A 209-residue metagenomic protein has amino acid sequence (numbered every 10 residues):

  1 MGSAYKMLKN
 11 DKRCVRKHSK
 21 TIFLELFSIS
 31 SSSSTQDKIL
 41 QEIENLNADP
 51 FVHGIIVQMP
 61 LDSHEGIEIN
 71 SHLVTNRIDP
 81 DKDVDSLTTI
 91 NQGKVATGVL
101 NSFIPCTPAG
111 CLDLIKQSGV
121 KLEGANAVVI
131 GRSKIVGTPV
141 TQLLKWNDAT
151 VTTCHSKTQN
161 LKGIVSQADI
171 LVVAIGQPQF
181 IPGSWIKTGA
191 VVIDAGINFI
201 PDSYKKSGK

Functional and structural regions predicted by a protein language model:
M1, I29, V57-M59: Short glycine-centered, acidic/aromatic-flanked micro-motifs in structured strand/loop junctions that mark active-site
G2-K17, G93, V99-A195, I200-K209: Glycine-rich phosphate/diphosphate-binding loop of Rossmann-like nucleotide-binding domains
S3-K6, S32-S34, D62-E65, F199: Short, small-residue-enriched loops and turns at beta-alpha junctions that line or gate enzyme active sites
M7-L8, V15, T21-I22, L26-I29 (+1 more regions): Cationic, amphipathic, low-complexity alpha-helical segments enriched in hydrophobics plus arginine/proline
L24-D37, S156-T158: Short beta->alpha junction loops
K38-P50: Short, well-structured alpha-helical segments in soluble
F51-V52, A168: Short, high-confidence coil segments that cap the C-terminus of an alpha-helix and link into the following beta-strand
H53-N126: Anion-binding alpha/beta catalytic cores of soluble intermediary-metabolism enzymes, centered on
